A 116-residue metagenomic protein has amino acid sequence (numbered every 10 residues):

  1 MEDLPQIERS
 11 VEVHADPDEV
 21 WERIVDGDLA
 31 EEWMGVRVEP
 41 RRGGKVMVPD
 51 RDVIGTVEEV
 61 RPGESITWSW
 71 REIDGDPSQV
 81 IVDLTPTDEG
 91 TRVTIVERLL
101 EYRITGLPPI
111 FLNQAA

Functional and structural regions predicted by a protein language model:
M1-V38: Hydrophobic ligand-binding cavity/cleft-lining segments
Q6, E72-A116: Beta-strand/loop substructures that line and gate deep hydrophobic ligand-binding cavities in soluble
D18, E22, E59, E89: Replace "anionic and nucleotidyl ligands
E19, I66, R103-I104: Active-site-proximal flexible loops/turns
W21-I24, E31-W33, W70, P108-A116: Tryptophan-centric aromatic hotspots in well-structured domains and transmembrane helices
D28-Q79, T87: Glycine-rich portal/gate segments that line the openings of hydrophobic small-molecule binding cavities
